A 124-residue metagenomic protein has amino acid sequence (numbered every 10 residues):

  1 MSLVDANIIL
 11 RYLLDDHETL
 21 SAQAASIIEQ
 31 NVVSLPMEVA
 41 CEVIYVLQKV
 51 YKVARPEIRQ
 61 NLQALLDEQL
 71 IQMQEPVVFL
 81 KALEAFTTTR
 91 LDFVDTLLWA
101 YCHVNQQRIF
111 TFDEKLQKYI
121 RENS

Functional and structural regions predicted by a protein language model:
M1, W99-S124: Acidic, PIN/NYN-like endoribonuclease modules and their adjacent C-terminal/linker elements
M1-L35, V50-Q60, E114: Short, well-structured N-terminal submotif of metal-dependent ribonuclease cores
I8, V39, V78, L97-L98 (+1 more regions): Alpha-helix capping/helix-boundary segments
I9, E42-V46, N61-A64, K81: A general alpha-helix detector
Q30-V32, L70, V104-R108: Short active-site oxyanion
E57-T87: Acidic catalytic patch
R90: Aromatic "clamp/platform" in nucleotide-sugar-dependent glycosyltransferases that forms part of the donor/acceptor
